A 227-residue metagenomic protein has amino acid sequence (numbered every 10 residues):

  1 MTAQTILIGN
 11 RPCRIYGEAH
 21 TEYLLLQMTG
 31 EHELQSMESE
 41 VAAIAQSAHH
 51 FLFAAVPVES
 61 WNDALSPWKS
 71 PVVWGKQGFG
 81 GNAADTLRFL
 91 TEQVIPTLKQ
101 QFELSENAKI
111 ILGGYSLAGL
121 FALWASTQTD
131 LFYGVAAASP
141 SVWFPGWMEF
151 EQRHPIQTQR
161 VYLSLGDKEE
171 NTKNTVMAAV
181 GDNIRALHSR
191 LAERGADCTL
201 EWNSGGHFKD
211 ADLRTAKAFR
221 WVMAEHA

Functional and structural regions predicted by a protein language model:
M1-L24, F51, A227: A domain-start/cap signature at the N-terminus of enzymes
P12, T21-E103: Serine-hydrolase catalytic machinery in alpha/beta-hydrolase-like enzymes
L26-G30, S139, L165: The conserved beta1-alpha1 loop
V56-S60, P140, G205: Active-site loop/turn elements of alpha/beta-hydrolase fold enzymes, especially the short glycine-/histidine-rich
G113-A118, A122: Gly/Ala-rich beta-loop-alpha elbow adjacent to hydrolase catalytic centers
A125-S126: Aromatic pocket-lining residues of Rossmann-like dinucleotide-binding sites
L131-W143: A conserved short beta-strand
V142-V222: The feature captures the conserved acid-bearing segment of alpha/beta-hydrolase catalytic domains
